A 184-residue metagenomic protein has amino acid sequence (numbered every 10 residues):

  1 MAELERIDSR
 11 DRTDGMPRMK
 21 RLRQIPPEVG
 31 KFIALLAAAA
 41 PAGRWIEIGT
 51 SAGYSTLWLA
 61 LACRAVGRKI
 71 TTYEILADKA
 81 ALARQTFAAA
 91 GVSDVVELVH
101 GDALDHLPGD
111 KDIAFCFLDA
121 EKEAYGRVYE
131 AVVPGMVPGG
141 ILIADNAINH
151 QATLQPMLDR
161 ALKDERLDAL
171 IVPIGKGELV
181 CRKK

Functional and structural regions predicted by a protein language model:
M1-F115, K122-I143, A147-K184: A short alpha-helical cap/connector motif
